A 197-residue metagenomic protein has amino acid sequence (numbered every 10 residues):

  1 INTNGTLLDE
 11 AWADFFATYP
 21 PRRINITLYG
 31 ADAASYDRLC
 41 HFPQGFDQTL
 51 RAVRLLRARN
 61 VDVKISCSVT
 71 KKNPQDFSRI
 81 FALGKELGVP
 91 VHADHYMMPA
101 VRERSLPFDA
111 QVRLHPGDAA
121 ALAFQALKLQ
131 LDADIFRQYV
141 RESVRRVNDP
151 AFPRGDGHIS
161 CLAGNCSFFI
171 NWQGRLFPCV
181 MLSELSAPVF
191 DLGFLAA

Functional and structural regions predicted by a protein language model:
I1-N4, R59-V61: Internal alpha/beta domain cores that form substrate/cofactor-binding pockets in large enzymes and binding proteins
G5-L7, G30: Short beta-strand->alpha-helix junction loop in the catalytic core of nucleotide-activated group-transfer enzymes
L8-W12: Alpha-helical scaffolding within the catalytic cores of extracellular/periplasmic polymer-degrading hydrolases
D14-A163, F169-F177, M181-A187, L192: Radical SAM enzyme [4Fe-4S]-AdoMet core and its adjacent flexible, acidic and glycine-rich loops/tails across
A197: Cysteine/selenocysteine-centered motifs that mediate thiol-based redox chemistry or coordinate metal-sulfur cofactors
